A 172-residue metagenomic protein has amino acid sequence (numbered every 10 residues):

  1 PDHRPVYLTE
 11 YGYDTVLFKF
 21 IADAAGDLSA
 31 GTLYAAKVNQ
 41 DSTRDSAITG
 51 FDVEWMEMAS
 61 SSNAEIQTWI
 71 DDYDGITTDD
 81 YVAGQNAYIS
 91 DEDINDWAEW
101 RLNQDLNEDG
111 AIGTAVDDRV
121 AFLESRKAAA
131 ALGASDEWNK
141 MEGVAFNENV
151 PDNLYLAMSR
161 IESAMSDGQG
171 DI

Functional and structural regions predicted by a protein language model:
P1-I172: Sequence/structural signature of beta-propeller domains
